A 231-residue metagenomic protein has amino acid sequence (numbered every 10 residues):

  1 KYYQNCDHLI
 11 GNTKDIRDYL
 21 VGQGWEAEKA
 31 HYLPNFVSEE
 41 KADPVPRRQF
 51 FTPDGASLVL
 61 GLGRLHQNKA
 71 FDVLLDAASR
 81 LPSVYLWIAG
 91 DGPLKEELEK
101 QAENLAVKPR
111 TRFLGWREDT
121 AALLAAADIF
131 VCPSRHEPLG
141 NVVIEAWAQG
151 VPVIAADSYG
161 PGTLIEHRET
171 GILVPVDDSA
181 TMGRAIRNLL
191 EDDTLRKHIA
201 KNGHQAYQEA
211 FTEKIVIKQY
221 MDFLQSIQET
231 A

Functional and structural regions predicted by a protein language model:
K1-D7, Q23: A conserved, positively charged/aromatic
D15, F36: Carbohydrate-associated surface elements
A42-D54, L58: A short helix/loop element that forms part of the nucleotide-sugar donor recognition site in Leloir-type
S57-R80, P93-E99, E137, N141 (+1 more regions): A conserved mid-protein helix/loop that constitutes part of the nucleotide-sugar donor-binding site
W116, R135: Aromatic "clamp/platform" in nucleotide-sugar-dependent glycosyltransferases that forms part of the donor/acceptor
P152-A155, I165: Short hydrophobic beta-strand element within catalytic cores of glycosyltransferases and related nucleotide-activated
H167-R168, I172-S179, N188-D193: Conserved acidic donor-binding segment of nucleotide-sugar-dependent glycosyltransferases
T181, N188, L195-A210, V216-D222: A short, well-ordered alpha-helix in the C-terminal region of glycosyltransferases
